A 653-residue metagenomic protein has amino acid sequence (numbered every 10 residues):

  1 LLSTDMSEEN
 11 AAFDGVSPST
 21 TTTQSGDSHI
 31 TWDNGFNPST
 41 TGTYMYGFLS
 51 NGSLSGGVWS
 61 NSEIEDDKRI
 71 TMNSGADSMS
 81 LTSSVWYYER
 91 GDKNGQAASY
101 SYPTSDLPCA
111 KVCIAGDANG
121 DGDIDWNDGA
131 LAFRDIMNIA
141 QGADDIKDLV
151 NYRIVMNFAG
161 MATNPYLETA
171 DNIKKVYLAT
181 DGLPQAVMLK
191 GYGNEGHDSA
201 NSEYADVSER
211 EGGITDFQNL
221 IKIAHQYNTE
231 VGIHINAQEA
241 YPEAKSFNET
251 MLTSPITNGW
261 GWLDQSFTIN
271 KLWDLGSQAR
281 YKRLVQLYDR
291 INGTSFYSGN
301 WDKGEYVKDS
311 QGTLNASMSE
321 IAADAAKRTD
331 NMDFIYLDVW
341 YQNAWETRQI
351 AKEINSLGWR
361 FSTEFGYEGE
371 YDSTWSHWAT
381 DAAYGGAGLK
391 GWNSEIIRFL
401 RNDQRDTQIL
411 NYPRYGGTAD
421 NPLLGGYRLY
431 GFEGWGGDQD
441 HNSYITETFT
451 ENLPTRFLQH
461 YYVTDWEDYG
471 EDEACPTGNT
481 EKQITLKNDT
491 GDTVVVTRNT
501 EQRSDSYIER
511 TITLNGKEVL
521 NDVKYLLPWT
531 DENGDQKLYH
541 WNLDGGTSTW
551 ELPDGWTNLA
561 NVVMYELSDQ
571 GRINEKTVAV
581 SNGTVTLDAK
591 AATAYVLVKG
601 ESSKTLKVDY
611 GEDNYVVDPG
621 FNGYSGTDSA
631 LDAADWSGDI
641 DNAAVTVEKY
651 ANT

Functional and structural regions predicted by a protein language model:
L1-A186, G191, Y227, V494-D522 (+3 more regions): Carbohydrate-recognition beta-sandwich/jelly-roll modules in extracellular/periplasmic carbohydrate-active proteins
I146-M332: Aromatic-lined carbohydrate-binding/catalytic grooves of carbohydrate-active enzymes
V187-K190, T229-E243, L337-W340, L357-D372: Aromatic-lined carbohydrate-recognition surfaces of secreted/lumenal glycan-active proteins
G196-S199, Y241-E243, A344-R348, Y371-S373: Extracytoplasmic/secreted cell-surface and envelope-processing proteins
P242, S246-G312, W359-E501: Glycan-recognition surfaces
Q459-H540, R572-N574, T653: Glycan-recognition and catalytic regions of carbohydrate-active enzymes
E532-W556: Proteolytic processing hotspots in large secreted/extracellular or virion-associated proteins and select intracellular
N622-T653: Extracellular glycan-recognition surfaces and repeat-rich motifs
